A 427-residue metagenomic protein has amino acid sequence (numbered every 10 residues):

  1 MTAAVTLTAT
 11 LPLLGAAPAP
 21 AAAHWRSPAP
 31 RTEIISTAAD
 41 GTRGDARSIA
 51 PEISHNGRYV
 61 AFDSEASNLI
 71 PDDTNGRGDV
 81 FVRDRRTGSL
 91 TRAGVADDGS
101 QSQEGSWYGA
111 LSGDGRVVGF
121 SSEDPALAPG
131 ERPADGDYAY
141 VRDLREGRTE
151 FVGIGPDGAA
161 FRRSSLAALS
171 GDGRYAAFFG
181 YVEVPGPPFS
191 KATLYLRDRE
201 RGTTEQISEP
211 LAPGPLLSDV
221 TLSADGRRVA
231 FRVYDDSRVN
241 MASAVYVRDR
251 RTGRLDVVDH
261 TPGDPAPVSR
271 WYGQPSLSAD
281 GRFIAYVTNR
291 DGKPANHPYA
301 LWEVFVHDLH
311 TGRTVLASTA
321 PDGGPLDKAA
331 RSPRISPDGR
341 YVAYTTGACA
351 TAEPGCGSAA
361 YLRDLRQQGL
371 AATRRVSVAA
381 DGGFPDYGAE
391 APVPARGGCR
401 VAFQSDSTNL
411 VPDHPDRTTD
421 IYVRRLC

Functional and structural regions predicted by a protein language model:
M1-A23: Secretory targeting and sorting signals
A22-C427: Conserved "turn/edge" positions that cap or connect secondary-structure elements within repeat/scaffolded domains
